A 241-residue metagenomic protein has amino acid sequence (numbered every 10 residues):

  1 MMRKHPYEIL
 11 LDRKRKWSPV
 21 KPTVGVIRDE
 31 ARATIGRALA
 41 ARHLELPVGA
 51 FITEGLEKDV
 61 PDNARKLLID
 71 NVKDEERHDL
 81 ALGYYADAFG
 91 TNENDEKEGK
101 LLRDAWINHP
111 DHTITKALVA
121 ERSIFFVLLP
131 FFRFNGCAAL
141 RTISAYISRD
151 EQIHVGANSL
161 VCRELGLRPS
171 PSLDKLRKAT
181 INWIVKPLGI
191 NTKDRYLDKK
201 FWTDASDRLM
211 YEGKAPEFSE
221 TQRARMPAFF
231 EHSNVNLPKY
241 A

Functional and structural regions predicted by a protein language model:
M1-A241: Non-heme di-metal
